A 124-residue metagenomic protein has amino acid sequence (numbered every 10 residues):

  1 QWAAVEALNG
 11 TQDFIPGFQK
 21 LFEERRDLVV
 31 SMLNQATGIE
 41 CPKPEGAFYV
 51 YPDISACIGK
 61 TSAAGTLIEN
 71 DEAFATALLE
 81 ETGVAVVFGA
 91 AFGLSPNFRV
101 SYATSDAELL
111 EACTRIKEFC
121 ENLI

Functional and structural regions predicted by a protein language model:
Q1-I124: PLP-dependent class I/II
